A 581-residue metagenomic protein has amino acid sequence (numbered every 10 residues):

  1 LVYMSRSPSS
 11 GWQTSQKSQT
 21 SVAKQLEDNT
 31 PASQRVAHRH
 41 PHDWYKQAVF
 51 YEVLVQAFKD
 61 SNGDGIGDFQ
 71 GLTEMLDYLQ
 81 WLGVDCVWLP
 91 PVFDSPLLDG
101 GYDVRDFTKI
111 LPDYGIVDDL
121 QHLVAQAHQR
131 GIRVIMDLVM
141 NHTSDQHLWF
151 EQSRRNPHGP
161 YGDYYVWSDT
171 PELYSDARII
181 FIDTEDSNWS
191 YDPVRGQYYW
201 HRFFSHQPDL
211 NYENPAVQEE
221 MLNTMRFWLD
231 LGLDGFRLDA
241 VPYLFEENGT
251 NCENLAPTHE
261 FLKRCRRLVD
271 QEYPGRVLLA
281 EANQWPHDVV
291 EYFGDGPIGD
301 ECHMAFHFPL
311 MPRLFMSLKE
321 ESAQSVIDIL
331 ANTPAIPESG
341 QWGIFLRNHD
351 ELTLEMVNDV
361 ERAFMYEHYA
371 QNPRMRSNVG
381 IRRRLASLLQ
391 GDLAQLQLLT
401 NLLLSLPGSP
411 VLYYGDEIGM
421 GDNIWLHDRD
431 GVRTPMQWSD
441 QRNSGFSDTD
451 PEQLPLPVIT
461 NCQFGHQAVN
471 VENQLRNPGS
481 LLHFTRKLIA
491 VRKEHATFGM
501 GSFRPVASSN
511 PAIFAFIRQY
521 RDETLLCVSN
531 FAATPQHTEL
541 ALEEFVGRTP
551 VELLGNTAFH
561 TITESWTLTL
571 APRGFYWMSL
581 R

Functional and structural regions predicted by a protein language model:
Y3-R581: Active-site and adjacent substrate-binding regions of carbohydrate-active enzymes
